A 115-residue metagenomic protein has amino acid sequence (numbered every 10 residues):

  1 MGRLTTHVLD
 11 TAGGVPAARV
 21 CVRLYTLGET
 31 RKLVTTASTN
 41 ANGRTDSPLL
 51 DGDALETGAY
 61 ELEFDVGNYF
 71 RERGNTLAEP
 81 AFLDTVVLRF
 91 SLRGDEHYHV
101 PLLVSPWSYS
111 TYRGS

Functional and structural regions predicted by a protein language model:
G2-S91, H99: Beta-strand-dominated extracellular/periplasmic modules and repeats in secreted or surface-exposed proteins
G94-S115: Compositionally biased low-complexity segments at domain edges in trafficked proteins and select soluble regulators
